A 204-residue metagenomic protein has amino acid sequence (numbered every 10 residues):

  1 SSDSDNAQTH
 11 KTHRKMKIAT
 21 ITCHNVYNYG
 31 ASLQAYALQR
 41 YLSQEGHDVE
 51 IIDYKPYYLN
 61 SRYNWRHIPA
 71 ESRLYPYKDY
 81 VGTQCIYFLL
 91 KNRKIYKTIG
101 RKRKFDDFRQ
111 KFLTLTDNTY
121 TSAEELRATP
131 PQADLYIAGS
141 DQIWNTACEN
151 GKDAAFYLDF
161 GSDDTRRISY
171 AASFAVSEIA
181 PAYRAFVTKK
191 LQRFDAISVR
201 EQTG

Functional and structural regions predicted by a protein language model:
S1-K15: N-terminal amphipathic/basic-hydrophobic helices that include classical n-h-c signal peptides and signal-anchor
I18-Y29, L33-Q34, L38-D48, I52-K189: Aromatic- and Gly/Pro-rich donor/ligand-binding loops that form nucleotide- or phosphate-bearing donor binding pockets
Y36, E201-Q202: Alpha-helix N-cap/helix-start capping motif
I143, T203-G204: Alpha-helix capping/helix-boundary segments
F194-E201: A short beta-strand/loop micro-motif in the catalytic core of glycosyltransferases that engages the nucleotide-sugar
